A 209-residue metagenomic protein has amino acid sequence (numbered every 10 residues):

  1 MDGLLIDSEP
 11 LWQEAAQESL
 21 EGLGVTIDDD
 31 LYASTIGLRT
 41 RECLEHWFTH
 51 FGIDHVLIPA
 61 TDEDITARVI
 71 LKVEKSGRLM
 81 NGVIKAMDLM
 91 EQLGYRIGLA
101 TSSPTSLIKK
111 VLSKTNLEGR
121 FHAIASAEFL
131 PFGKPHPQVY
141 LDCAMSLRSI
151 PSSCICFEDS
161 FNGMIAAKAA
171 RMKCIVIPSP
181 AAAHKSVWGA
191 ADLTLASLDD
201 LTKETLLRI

Functional and structural regions predicted by a protein language model:
M1-S34: Active-site neighborhood of HAD-like aspartate-dependent phosphohydrolases
L4, T101-S103: Conserved phosphate-coupling serine/threonine residues in phosphotransfer and NTP-handling enzymes
Q13, Q17, G37-E45, D62 (+3 more regions): An amphipathic alpha-helix signature
S19-L20, R39-D54, V111, A144: Helix-loop "lid/cap" segments that line or gate small-molecule binding pockets
V25, G94-Y95, M172: Short phosphate-binding/catalytic loops that engage adenosine nucleotides
V25-I27, I53, L117, S149: Helix N-cap/coil-helix junction residues
H46-K85, L93-Y95: Metal-dependent phosphoesterase signature
D88-E91, P104-I209: Asp-based, Mg2+/Mn2+-dependent phosphohydrolase catalytic module
